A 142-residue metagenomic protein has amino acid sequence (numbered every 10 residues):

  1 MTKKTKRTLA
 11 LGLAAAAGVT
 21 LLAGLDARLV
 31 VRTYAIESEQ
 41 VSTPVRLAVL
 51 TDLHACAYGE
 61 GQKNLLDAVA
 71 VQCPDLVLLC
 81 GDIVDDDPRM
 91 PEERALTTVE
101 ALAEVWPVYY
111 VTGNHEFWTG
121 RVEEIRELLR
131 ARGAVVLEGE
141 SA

Functional and structural regions predicted by a protein language model:
M1-V41: N-terminal membrane-anchoring alpha-helices
T43-L137: Membrane-embedded segments
E138-A142: A substrate-binding/cap region within the structured catalytic cores of diverse enzymes
